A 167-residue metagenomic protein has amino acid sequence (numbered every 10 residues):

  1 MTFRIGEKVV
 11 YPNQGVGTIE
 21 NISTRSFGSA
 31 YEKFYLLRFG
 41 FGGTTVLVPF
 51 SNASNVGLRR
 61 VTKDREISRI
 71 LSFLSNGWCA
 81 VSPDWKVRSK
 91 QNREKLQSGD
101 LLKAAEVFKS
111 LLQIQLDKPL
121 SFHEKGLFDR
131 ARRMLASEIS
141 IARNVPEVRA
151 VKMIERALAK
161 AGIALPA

Functional and structural regions predicted by a protein language model:
M1-L58: A positional/architectural concept
S51, N55-A167: Charge/polar-rich, low-complexity and marginally structured segments
